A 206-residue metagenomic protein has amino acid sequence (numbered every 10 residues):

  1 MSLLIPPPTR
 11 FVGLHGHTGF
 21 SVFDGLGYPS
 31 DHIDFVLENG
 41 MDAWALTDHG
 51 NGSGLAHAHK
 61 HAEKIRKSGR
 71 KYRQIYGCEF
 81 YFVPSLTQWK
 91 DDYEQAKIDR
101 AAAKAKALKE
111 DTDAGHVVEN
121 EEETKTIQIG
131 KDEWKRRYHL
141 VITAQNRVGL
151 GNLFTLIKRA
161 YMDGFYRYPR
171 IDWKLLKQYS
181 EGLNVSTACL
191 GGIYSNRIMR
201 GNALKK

Functional and structural regions predicted by a protein language model:
M1-K206: Phosphodiester-processing cores and adjacent nucleic acid-binding clamps
